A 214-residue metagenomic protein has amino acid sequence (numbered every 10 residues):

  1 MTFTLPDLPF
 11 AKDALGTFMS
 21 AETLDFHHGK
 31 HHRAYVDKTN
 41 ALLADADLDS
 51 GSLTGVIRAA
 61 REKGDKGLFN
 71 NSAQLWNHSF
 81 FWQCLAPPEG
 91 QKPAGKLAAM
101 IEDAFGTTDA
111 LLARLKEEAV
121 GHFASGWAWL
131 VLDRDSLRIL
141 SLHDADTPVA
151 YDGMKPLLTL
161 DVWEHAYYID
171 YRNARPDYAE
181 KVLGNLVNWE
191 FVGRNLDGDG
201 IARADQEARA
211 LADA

Functional and structural regions predicted by a protein language model:
M1-A214: Feature for soluble, non-membrane regions of globular proteins
